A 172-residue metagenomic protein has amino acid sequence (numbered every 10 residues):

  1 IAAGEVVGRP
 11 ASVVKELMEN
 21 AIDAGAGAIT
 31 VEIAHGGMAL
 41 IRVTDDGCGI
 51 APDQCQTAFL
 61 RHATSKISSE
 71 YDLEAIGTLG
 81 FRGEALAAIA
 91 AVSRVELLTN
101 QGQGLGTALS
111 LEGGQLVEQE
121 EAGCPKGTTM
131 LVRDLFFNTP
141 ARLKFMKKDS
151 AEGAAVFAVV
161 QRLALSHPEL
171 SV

Functional and structural regions predicted by a protein language model:
A2-V172: N-terminal phosphate-binding caps/lids of nucleotide- and nucleic-acid-binding domains
